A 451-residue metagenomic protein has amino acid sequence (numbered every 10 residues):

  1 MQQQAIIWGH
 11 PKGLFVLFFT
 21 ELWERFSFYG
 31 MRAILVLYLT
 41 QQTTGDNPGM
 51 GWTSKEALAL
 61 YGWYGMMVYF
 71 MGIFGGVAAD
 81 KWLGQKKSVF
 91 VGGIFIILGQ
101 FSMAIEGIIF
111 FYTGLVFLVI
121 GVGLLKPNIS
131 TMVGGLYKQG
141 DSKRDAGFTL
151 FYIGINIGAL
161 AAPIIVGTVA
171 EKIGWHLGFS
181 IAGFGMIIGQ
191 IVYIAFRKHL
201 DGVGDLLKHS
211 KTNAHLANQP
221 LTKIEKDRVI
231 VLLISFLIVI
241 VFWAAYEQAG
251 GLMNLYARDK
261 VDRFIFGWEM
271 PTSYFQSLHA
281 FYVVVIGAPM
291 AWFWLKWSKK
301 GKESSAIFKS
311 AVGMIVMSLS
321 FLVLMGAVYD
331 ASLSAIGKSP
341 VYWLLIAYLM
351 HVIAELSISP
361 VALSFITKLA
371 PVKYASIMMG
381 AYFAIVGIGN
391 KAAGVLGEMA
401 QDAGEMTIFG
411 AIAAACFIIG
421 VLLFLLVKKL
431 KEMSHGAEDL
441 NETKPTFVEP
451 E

Functional and structural regions predicted by a protein language model:
M1-V16, Q139-S142, G167-W268, M290 (+2 more regions): Intracellular loop-helix junctions on the cytosolic face of multi-pass helical membrane proteins
L22, G99, F110-L125, L333-S357: Hydrophobic core of transmembrane alpha-helices in multi-pass small-molecule transporters, especially MFS/SLC-type
A33-E56, G251-F275: Short amphipathic helix-loop junctions that connect adjacent transmembrane helices in Major Facilitator Superfamily/SLC
L58-A79, S277-M290: Central cavity-lining transmembrane alpha-helices of secondary-active solute carriers, predominantly the Major
V68, K143-E171, G178-G189, Y193 (+2 more regions): Glycine-rich segments within core transmembrane alpha-helices of 12-TM secondary carriers
M71-I105: Conserved MFS/SLC helix-loop-helix module at the cytosolic interface between two early adjacent transmembrane helices
V91-Y112, V312-I336: C-terminal ends and interior cores of transmembrane alpha-helices in multi-pass membrane transporters/permeases
A195, W268-K299, V312-F321: Transmembrane alpha-helices of Major Facilitator/SLC transporters
